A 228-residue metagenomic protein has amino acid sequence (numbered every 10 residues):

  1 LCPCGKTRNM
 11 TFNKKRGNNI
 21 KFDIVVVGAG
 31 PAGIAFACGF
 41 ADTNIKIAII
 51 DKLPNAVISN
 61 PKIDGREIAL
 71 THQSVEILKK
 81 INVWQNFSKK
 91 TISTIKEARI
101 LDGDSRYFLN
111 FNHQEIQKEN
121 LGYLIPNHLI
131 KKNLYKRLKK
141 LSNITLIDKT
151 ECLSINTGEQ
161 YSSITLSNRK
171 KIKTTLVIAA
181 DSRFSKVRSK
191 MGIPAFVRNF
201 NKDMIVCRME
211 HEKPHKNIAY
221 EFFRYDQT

Functional and structural regions predicted by a protein language model:
L1-C4: Short, low-complexity, charge-dense intrinsically disordered segments
M10-K21: A short, basic/flexible loop-to-alpha-helix module at the beginning of a structural domain
I20, I92-K190, F200-K202: Conserved N-terminal helical subregion
F22-I49: N-terminal Rossmann-like FAD-binding beta1-loop-alpha1 element of flavoenzymes
G39, R137, R208: Rossmann-fold NAD(P)-dependent oxidoreductase module
A41-I63: Glycine-rich FAD pyrophosphate-binding loop
K62-D102: N-terminal FAD cofactor-binding segment of flavoenzymes
A180-T228: Conserved FAD-binding catalytic core of PHBH/FMO-like flavoproteins
